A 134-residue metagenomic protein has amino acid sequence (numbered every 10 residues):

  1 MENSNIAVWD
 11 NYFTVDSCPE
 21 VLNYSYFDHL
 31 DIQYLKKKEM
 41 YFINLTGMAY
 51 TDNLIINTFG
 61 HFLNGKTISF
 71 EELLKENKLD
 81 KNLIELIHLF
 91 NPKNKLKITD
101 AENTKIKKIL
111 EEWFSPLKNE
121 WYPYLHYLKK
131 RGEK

Functional and structural regions predicted by a protein language model:
M1-H61: Catalytic-core regions of glycoside hydrolase
L63-K134: C-terminal functional modules
